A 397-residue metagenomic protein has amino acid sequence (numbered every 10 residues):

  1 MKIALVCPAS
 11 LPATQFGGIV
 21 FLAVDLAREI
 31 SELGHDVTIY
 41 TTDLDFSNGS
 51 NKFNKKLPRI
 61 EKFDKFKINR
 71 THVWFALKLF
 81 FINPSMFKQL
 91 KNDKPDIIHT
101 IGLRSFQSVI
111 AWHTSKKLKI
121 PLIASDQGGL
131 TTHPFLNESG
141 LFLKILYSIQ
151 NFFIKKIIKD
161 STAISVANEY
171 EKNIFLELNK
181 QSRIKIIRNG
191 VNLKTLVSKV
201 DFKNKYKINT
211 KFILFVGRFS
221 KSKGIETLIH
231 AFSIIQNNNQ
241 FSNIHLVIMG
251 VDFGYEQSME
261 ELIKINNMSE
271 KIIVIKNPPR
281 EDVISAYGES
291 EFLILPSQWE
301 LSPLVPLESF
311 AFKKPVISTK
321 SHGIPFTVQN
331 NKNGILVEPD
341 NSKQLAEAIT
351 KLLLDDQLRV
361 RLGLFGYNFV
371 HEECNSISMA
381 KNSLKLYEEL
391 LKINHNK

Functional and structural regions predicted by a protein language model:
H113-K117, L130, I145-A163: Membrane-proximal helix-turn-helix segments that form the acceptor-binding/catalytic region of lipid-linked
S165, K207-K223, I229-F232, V247: Conserved donor-binding/catalytic core segment of Leloir-type glycosyltransferases
Y170, G190: Carbohydrate-associated surface elements
S258-P278: Nucleotide-activated donor-binding/catalytic signature segment of Leloir-type glycosyltransferases, i.e., the conserved
N277, S285-S290: Short alpha-helical donor nucleotide-sugar binding micro-motif in glycosyltransferases
Q298: Aromatic "clamp/platform" in nucleotide-sugar-dependent glycosyltransferases that forms part of the donor/acceptor
P315-S318: Short hydrophobic beta-strand element within catalytic cores of glycosyltransferases and related nucleotide-activated
N330-N331, I335-S342, K351-Q357: Conserved acidic donor-binding segment of nucleotide-sugar-dependent glycosyltransferases
